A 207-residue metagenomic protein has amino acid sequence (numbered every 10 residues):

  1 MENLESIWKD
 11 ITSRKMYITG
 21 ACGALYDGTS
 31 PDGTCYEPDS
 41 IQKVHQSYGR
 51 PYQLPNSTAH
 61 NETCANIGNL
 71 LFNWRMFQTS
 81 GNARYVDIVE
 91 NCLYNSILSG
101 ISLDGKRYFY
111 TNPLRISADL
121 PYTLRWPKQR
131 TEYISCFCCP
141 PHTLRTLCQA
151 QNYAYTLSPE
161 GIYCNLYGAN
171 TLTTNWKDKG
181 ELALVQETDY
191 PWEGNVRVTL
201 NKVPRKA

Functional and structural regions predicted by a protein language model:
M1-A207: Glycan-recognition and catalytic cores of secretory/periplasmic carbohydrate-active enzymes
